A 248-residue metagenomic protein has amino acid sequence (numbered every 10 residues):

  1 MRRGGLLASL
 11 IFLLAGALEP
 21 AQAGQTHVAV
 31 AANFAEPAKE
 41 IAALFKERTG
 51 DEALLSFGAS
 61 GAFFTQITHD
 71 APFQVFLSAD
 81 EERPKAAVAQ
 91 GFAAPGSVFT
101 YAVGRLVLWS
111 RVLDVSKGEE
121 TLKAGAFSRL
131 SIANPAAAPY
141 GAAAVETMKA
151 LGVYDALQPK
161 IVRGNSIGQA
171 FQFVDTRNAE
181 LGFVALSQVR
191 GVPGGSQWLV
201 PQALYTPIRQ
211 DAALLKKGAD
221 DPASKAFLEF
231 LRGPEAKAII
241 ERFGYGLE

Functional and structural regions predicted by a protein language model:
M1-R2: N-terminal secretory signal peptides that target proteins for export/translocation
G5-A17: Bacterial N-terminal signal peptides
E19-A23: Sec/Tat signal peptide C-region and signal peptidase I cleavage site
G24-F57, G61-A71, L77-E81, K85-G91 (+1 more regions): Exported/periplasmic ABC-transporter solute-binding proteins
